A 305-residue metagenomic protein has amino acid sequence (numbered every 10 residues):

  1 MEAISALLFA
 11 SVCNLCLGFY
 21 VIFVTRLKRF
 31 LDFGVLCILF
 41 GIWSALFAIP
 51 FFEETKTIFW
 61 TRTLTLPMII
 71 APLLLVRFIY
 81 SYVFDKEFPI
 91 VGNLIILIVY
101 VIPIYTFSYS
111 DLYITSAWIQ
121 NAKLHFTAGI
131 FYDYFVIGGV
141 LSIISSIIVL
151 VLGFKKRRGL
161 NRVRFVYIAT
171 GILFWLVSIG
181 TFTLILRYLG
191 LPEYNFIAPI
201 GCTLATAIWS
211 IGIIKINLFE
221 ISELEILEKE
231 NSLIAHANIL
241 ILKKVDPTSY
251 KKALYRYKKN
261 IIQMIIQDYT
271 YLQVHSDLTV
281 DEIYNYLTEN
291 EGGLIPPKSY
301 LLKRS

Functional and structural regions predicted by a protein language model:
M1-N14, R26-S108, D133-V140, Y194-T203: Individual alpha-helical transmembrane segments in multi-pass integral membrane proteins
L17-Y20, R77, I147-V149, I208-I216: Alpha-helical transmembrane segments
F19-L46, I130-I185: Alpha-helical transmembrane segments of multi-pass integral membrane proteins
L46-K56, S108-A122, G180-G190: Juxtamembrane "helix-exit" motif on the non-cytosolic side of transmembrane helices
T57-L64, K86-L94, A117-H125, S145-G153 (+3 more regions): Juxtamembrane/interfacial segments around transmembrane helices
I102-I144: Membrane-proximal helix-loop-helix units in multi-pass membrane proteins
L160-I239: Interfacial "cap-and-anchor" motif at the non-cytosolic start of specific transmembrane alpha-helices
I214-S305: Membrane-proximal linker segments that couple transmembrane helices to downstream signaling/catalytic modules
